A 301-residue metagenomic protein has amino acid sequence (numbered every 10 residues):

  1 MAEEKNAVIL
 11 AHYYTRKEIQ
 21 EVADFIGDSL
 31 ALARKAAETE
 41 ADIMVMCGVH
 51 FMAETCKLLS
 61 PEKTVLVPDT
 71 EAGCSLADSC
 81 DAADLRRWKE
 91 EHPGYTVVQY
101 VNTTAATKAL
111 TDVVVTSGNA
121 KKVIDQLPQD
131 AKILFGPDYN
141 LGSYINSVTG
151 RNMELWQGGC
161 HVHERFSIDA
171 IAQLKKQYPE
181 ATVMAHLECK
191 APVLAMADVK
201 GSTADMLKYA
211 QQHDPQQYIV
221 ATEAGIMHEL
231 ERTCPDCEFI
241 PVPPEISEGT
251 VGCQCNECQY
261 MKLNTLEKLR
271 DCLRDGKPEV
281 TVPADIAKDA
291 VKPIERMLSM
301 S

Functional and structural regions predicted by a protein language model:
M1-G201, D205-V220, M227, R232-V242 (+1 more regions): Active-site loop-to-helix "anion-binding N-cap" substructures in soluble metabolic enzymes
